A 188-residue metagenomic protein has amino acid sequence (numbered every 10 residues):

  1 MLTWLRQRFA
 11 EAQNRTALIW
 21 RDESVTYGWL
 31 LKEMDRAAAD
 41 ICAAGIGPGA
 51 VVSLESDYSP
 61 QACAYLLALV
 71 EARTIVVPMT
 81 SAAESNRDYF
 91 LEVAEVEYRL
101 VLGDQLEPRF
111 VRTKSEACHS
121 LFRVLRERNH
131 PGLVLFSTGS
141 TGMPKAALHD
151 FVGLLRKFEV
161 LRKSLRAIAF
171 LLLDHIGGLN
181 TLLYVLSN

Functional and structural regions predicted by a protein language model:
M1-L18, E33, F122-L133: Short, compositionally biased "basic patch" segments
R6, N14-G45, S59: Conserved AMP-binding/adenylate-forming core of the ANL superfamily
Q13-R15, P48-G49, R73, V96 (+3 more regions): A general structural motif
E23, A39-A82, A169-L172: Conserved AMP-binding/adenylate-forming
T26-G28, V124, N129-E159: Conserved AMP-binding A3 loop
V51, L66-L67, E71, I75-L106 (+1 more regions): Conserved ATP-dependent adenylate/AMP-binding module captured primarily in the ANL superfamily
S85-P131, M143: ANL superfamily adenylate-forming
L155-R166, L173-N188: Conserved AMP-binding/adenylation subdomain of ANL enzymes
